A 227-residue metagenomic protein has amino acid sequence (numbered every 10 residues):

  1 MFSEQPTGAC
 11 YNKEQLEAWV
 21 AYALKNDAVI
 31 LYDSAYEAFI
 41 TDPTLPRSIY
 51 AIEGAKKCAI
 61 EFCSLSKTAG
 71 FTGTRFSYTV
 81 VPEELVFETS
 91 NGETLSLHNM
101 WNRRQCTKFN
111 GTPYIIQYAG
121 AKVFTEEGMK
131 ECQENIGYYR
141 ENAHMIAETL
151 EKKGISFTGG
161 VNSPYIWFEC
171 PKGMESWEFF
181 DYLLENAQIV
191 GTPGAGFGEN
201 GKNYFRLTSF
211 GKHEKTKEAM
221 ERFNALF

Functional and structural regions predicted by a protein language model:
M1-F227: PLP-dependent class I/II
